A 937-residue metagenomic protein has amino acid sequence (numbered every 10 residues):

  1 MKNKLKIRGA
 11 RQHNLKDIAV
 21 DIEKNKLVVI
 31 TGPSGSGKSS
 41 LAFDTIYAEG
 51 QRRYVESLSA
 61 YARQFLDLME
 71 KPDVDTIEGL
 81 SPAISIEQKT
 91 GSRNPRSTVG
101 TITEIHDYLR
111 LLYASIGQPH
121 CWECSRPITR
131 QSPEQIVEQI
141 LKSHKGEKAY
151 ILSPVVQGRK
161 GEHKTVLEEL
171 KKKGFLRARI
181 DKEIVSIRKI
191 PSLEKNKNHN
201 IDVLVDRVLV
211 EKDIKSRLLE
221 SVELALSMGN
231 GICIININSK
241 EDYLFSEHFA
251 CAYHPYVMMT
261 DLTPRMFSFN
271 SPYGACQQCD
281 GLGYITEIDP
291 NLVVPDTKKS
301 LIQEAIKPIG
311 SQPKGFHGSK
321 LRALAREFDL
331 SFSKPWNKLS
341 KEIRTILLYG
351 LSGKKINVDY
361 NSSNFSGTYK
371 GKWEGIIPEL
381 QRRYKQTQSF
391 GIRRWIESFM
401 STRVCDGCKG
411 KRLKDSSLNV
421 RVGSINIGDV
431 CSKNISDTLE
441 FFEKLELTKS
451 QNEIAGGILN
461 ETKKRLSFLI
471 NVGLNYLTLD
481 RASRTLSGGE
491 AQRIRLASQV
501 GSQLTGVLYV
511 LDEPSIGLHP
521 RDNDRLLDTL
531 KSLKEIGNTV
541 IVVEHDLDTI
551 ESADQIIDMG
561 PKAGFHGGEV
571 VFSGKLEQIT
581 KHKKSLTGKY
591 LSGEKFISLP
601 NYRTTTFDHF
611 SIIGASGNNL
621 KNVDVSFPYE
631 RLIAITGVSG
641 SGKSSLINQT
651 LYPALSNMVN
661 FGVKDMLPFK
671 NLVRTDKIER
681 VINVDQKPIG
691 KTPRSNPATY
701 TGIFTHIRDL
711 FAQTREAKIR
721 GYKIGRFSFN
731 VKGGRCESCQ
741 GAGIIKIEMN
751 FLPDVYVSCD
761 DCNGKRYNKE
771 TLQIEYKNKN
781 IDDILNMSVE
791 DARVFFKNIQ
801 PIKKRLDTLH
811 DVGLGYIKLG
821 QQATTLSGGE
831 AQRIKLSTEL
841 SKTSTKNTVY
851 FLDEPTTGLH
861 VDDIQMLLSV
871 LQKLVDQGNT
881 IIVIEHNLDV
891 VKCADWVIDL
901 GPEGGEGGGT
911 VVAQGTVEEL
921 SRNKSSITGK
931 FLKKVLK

Functional and structural regions predicted by a protein language model:
M1-K937: Conserved phosphate-binding elements of NTP-dependent enzyme cores
